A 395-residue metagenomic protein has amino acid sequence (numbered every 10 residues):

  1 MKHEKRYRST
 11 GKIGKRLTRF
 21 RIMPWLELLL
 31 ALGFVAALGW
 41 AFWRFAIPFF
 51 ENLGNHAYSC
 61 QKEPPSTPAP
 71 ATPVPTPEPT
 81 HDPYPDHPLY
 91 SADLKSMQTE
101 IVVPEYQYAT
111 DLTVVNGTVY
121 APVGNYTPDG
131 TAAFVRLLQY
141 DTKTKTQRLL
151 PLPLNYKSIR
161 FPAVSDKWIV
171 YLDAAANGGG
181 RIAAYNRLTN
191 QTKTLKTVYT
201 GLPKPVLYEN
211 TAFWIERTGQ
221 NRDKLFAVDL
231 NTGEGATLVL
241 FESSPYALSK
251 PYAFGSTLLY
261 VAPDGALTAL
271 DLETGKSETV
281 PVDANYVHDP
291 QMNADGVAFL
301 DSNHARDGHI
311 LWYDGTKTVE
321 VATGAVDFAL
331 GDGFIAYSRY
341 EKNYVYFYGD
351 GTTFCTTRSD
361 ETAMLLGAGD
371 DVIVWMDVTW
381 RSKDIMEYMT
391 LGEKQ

Functional and structural regions predicted by a protein language model:
M1-T76, G392-Q395: Gram-positive cell-envelope targeting signals
P48-T113: N-terminal, intrinsically disordered, polar/charged segments of Gram-positive cell-envelope systems that serve as
P79-E105, D129-P151, N177-T197, D223-L240 (+4 more regions): Surface-exposed loop/turn elements that mediate protein-protein interactions on large endomembrane-trafficking
Q98-V135, Y156-R160: Beta-strand-rich domains and repeat architectures in extracellular enzymes and scaffolds, especially beta-propellers
Y106-V115, Y156-D166, T200-E209, S244-G255 (+3 more regions): Repeated scaffold domains used in trafficking and secretory/extracellular systems, primarily beta-propellers
A121-D129, L138, S165-N177, T211-Q220 (+8 more regions): Beta-strand C-termini and the immediately following turn/loop, strongest in propeller blades
S158-L230: A generic tandem-repeat structural signature
V326-T379: Ankyrin-repeat and related helical/solenoid repeat scaffolds used for protein-protein interactions
